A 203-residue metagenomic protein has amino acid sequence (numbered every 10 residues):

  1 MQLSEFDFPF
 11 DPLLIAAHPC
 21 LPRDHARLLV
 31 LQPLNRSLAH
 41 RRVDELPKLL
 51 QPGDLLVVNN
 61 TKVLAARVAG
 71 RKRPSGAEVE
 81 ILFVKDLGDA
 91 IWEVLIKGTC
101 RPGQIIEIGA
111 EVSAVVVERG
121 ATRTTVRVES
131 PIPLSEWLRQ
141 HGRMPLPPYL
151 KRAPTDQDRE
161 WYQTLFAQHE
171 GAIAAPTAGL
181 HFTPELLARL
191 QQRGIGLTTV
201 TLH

Functional and structural regions predicted by a protein language model:
M1-H203: A cross-family signal for N-terminal binding/gating loops and helix N-caps that shape access to the active site
